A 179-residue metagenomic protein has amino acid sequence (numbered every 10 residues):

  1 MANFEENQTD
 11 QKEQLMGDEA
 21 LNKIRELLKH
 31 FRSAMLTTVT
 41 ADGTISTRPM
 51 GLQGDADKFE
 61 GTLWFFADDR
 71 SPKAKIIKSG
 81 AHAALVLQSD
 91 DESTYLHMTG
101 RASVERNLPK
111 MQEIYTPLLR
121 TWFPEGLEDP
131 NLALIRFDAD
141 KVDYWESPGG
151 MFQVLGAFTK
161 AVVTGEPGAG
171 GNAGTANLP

Functional and structural regions predicted by a protein language model:
A2-Q14, L132-P179: C-terminal edge-of-domain segments
E13-S33: Short, basic/aromatic recognition patches
G17-L21, R70-S71, L119: Charged, amphipathic alpha-helical segments
K29-R32, G80-A81, D138-A139, G170-G171: A short, compositionally biased
H30-R32, I45-R48, E128-P130, D138: Short, basic and Ser/Thr-rich N-terminal targeting/leader segments
R32-D69, K75-I77, A83-S89, Y95-T99: Short beta-strand segments
G51-G54, R101-V104, G149-M151: A short, sequence-level motif marking secondary-structure junctions
P72-A139: Short, structured beta-strand-loop surface elements
